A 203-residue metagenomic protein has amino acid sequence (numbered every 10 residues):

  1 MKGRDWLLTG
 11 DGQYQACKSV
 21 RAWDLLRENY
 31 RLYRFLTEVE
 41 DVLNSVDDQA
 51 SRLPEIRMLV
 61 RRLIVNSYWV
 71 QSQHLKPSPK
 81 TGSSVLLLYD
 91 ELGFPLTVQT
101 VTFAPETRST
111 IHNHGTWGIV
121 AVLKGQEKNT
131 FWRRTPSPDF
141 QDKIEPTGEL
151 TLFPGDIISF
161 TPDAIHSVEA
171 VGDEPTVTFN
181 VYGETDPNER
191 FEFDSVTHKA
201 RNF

Functional and structural regions predicted by a protein language model:
M1-Y68: N-terminal leader/capping segments at the start of a protein or of a new domain
K76-P105: A short glycine-rich, His/Asp/Glu-containing loop-to-beta-strand
Q99-N113, T161-D163: Conserved short histidine dyad/triad with adjacent acidic residue
A104, L123, T151-P154: Residue-level recognition of short, solvent-exposed, well-ordered loop/turn junctions that link secondary-structure
T116-T130: Glycine- and acidic-residue-biased ligand/ion/polar-headgroup-sensing regions
I119-A121, S167, D173-R190: A short hydrophobic beta-strand segment most commonly corresponding to one strand of the jelly-roll/cupin
R134-I165: Short acidic-glycine-tyrosine-enriched beta hairpin
